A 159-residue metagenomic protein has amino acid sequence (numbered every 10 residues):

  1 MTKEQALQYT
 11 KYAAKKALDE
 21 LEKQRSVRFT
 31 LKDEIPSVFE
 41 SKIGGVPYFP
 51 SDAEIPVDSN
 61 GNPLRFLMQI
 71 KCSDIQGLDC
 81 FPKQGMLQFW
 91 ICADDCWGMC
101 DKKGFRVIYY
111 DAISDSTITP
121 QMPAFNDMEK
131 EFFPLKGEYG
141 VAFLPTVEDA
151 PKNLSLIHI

Functional and structural regions predicted by a protein language model:
M1-I157: Preference for intrinsically disordered or flexible, low-complexity segments and adjacent hinge/connector residues
